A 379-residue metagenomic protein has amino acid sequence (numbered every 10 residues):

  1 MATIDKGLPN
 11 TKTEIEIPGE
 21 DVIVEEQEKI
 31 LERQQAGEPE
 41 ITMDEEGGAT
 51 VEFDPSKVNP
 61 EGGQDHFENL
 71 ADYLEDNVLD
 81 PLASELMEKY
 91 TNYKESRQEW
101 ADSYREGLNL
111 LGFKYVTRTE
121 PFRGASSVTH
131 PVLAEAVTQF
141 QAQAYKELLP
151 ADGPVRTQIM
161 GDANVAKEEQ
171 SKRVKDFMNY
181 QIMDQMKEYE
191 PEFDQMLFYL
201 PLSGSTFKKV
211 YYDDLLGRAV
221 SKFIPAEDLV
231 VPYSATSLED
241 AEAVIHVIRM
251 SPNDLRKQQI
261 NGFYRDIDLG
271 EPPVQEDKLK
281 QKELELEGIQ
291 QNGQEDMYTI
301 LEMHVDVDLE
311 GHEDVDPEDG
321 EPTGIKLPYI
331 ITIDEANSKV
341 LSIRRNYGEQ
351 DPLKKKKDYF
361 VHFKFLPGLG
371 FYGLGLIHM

Functional and structural regions predicted by a protein language model:
A2-K354: Extended, helix-rich architectural segments
R345-M379: Structured mid-domain segments that build the active-site/substrate or prosthetic-cofactor binding neighborhood
